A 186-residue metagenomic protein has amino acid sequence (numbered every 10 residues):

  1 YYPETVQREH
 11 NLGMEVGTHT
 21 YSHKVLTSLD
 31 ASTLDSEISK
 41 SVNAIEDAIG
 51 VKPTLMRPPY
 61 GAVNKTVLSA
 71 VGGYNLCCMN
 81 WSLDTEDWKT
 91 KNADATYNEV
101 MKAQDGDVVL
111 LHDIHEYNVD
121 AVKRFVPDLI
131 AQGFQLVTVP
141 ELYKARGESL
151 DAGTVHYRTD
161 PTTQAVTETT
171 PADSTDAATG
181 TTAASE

Functional and structural regions predicted by a protein language model:
Y1, Y117-D176: C-terminal domain-boundary segment and adjacent tail
Y1-L110, L150-D151: Metal-dependent polysaccharide deacetylase catalytic core of the NodB/CE4 family, i.e., the active-site-bearing domain
S39, K91, Y117, A177-G180: A generic signature of intrinsically disordered, low-complexity regions enriched in glycine/proline and charged/polar
P58, H115-E116: Residue-level marker of alpha-helix boundaries and capping positions
V108-H112, L136-V139: Conserved active-site loop/cleft motifs that coordinate metal ions or position small ligands
A172-E186: Long, low-complexity, intrinsically disordered segments
